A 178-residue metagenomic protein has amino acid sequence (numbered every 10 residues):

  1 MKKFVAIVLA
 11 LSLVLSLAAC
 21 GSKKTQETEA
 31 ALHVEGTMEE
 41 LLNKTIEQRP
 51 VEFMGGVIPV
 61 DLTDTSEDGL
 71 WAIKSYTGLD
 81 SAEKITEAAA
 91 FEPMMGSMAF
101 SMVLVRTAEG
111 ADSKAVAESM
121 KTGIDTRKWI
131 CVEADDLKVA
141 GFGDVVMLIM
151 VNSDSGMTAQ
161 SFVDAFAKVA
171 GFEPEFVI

Functional and structural regions predicted by a protein language model:
M1-V8: Bacterial N-terminal signal peptides that target proteins for export
L11-S12: Repetitive helical segments and hydrophobic/amphipathic motifs
L15-A19: C-terminal motif of bacterial Sec signal peptides marking the signal peptidase cleavage site
G21-S101, T107-I178: Soluble, non-membrane globular domain cores that form compact, hydrophobic packing and curved binding surfaces
